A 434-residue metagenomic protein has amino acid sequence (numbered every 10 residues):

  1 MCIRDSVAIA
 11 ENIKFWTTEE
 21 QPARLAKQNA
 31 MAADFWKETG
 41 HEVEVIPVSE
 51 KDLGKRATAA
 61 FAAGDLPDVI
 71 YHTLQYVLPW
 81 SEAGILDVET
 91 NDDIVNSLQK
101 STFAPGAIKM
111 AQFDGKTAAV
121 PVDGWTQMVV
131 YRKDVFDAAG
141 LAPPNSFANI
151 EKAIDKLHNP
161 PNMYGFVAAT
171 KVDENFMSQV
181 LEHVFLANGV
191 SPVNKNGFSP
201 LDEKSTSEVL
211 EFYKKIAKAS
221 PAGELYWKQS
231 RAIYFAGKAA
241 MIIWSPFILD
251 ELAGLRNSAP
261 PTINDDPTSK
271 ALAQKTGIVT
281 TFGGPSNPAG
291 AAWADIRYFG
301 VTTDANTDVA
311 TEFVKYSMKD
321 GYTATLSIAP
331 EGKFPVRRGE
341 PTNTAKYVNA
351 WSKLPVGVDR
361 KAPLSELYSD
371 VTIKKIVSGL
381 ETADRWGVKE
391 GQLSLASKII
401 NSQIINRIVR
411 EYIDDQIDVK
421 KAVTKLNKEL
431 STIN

Functional and structural regions predicted by a protein language model:
M1-S6: Conserved small/polar residues in nucleotide/adenosyl-binding loops
E11-E20, H41-I46, D68-V69, A118 (+2 more regions): Short, well-ordered beta-strand elements
N12, D34-F103, Q112, D134-N145 (+3 more regions): Extracytoplasmic "Venus flytrap"/periplasmic binding protein-like
N12-A30, V48-E50, G391-S397: Extracytoplasmic "Venus flytrap"
L74-T126, E151, M177-V180, D266-F282: Hinge/lid segment of periplasmic solute-binding proteins
D114, A118-V120, E151-F198, S205 (+1 more regions): Extracytoplasmic/periplasmic solute-binding protein
I154-K156, N196-E224, P267-F282: Glycine-centered hinge/linker elements that transmit conformational signals in sensory and ligand-binding systems
L252-A253, T268-K270, P285-Q403: C-terminal lobe and pocket-closing loops of periplasmic/extracytoplasmic Venus-flytrap solute-binding proteins
